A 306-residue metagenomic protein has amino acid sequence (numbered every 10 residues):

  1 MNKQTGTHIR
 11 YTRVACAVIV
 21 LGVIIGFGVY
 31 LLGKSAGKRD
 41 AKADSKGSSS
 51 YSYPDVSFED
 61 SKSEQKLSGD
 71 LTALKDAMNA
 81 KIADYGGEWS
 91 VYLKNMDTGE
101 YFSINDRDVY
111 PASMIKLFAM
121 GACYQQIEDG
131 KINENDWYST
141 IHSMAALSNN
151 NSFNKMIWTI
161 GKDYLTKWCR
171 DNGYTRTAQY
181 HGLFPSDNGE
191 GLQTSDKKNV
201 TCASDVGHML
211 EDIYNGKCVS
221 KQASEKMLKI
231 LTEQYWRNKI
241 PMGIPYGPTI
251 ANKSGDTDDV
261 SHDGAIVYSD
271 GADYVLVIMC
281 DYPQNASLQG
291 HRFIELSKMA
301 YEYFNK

Functional and structural regions predicted by a protein language model:
N2-K81, Y85, Y101, H208 (+2 more regions): Structured C-terminal helix/loop/strand segments within mature extracytoplasmic catalytic/sensor domains
K75-N79, M120, Y138-A145, F153-I157 (+5 more regions): Extracytoplasmic/secreted envelope proteins and their assembly/folding machinery, especially bacterial periplasmic
A80, D84-D108, K131: Short, conserved catalytic-motif segment at the N-terminal edge
M96-D97, N135-N149, I160-G161, L183-D187: Acidic helix-start/capping segments at beta-turn-to-alpha-helix junctions
G99, D108-I132, M144, L276: Active-site SXXK
F102-N105, L147-S152, F184-T194, C280-Y282: Flexible glycine/proline-enriched surface loops and loop-helix/loop-strand junctions
Q125-I141, S220-S224: Short, well-structured active-site flanking segments
M156-C218: Mid-domain, small-residue-enriched loop/turn segments at the edges of structured enzyme/sensor domains
